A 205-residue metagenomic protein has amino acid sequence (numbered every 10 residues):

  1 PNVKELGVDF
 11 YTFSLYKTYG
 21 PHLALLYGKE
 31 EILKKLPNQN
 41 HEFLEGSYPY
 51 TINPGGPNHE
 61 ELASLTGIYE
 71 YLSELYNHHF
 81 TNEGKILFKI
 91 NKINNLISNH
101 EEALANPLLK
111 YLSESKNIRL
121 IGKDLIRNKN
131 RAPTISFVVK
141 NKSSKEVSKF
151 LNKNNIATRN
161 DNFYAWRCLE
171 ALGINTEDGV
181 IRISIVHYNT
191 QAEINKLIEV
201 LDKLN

Functional and structural regions predicted by a protein language model:
P1-N205: Pyridoxal 5′-phosphate
